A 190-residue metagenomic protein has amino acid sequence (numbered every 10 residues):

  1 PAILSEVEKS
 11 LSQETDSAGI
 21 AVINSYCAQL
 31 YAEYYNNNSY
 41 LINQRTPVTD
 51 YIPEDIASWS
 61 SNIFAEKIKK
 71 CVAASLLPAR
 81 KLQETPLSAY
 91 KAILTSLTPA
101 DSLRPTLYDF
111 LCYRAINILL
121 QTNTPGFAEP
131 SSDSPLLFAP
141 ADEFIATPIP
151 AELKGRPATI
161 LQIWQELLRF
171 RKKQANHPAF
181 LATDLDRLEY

Functional and structural regions predicted by a protein language model:
P1-Y190: Extracytoplasmic/secretory-pathway proteins
